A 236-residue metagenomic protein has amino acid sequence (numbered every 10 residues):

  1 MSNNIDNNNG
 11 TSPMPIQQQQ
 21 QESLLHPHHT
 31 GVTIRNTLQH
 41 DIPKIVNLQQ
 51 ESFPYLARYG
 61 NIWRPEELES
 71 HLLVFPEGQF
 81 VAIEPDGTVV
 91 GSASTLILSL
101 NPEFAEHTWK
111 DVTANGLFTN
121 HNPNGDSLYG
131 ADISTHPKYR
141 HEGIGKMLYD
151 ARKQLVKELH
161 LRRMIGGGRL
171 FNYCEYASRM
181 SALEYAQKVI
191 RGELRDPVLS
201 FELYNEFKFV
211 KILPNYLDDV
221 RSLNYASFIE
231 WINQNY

Functional and structural regions predicted by a protein language model:
L25, N36, N47-I62: Helix-loop element at the rim of GNAT/NAT acetyltransferase active sites that forms part of the acceptor-substrate
T30-V32, G87-S92, L128: Glycine-rich phosphate/pyrophosphate-binding loop shared by adenosine-nucleotide-utilizing enzymes
V32-I45: A short beta-loop-alpha structural element at the N-terminal edge of CoA-dependent acyl/N-acetyltransferase catalytic
L56-P85, V89-L100, H107, T113-T119: Active-site rim helix/loop that mediates acceptor-substrate recognition in acyltransferases
E77, L223-I229: Short hydrophobic/aromatic beta-strand or adjacent loop that forms the aromatic wall/cage of a ligand/substrate-binding
A93-D132, D150, L170-P197, L203 (+2 more regions): Conserved acyl-donor/pantetheine-binding loop and adjacent beta-alpha core of acyl/acetyltransferases and related
H136-K138: Active-site acidic-Proline motif in GNAT/NAT acetyltransferases
H141-V156, I165-G166: Conserved acetyl-CoA-binding loop-helix of GNAT-fold acetyltransferases
